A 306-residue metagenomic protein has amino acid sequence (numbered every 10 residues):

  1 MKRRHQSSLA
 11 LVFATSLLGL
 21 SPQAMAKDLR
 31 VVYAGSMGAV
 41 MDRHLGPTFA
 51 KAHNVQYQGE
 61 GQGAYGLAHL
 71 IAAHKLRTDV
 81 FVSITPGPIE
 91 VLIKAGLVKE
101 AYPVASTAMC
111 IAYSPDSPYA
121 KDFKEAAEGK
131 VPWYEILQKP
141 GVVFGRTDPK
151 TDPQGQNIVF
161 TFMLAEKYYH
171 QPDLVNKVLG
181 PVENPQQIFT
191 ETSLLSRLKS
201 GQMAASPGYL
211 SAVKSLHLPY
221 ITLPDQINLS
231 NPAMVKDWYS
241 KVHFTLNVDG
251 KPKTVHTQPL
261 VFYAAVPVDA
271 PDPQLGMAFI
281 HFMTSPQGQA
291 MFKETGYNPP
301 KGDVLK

Functional and structural regions predicted by a protein language model:
K2-A10: Bacterial N-terminal signal peptides that target proteins for export
A10-G19: Bacterial N-terminal signal peptides
L20-M25: Bacterial Sec-dependent signal peptides at the C-terminal "C-region" and cleavage site
A26-H74, T85-P86, I93-K94, P115-K306: Exported/periplasmic ABC-transporter solute-binding proteins
R77-T78, A108: A common structural microfeature
T78-V82, I89-V91, V98-P103: Short beta-strand-centered segments that line the small-molecule binding cleft or hinge of alpha/beta clamshell
S106-T107, P259: Short, solvent-exposed loop/turn segments at the edges of secondary structure
I111: Serine endopeptidase catalytic core focused on the charge-relay Asp
